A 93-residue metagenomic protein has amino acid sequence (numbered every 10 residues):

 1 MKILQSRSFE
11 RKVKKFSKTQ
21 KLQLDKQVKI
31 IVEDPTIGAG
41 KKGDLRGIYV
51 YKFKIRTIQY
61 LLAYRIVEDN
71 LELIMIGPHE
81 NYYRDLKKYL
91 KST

Functional and structural regions predicted by a protein language model:
M1, Y49-Y51, L62: Residue-level detector of beta-strand structural context in well-folded domains
M1-Q27: Arg/Lys-rich, positively charged N-terminal/basic patches that mediate binding to nucleic acids
L4-E10, I30-V32, V50, D85: Charged, low-complexity, helix/coiled-coil-prone segments
R11, I55-L61, R65-T93: Enriched for short, Lys/Arg-rich terminal
K29-R56: A short, surface-exposed loop/turn module that caps and links secondary-structure elements
